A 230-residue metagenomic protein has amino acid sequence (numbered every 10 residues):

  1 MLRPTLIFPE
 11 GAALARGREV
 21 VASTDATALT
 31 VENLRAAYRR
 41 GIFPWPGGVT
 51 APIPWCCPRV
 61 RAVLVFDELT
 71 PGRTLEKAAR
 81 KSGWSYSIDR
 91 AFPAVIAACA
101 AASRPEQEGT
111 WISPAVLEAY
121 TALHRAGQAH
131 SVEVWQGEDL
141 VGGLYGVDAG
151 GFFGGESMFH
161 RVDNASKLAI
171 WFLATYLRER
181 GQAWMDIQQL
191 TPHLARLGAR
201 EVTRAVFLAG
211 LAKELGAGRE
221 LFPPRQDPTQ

Functional and structural regions predicted by a protein language model:
M1-Q230: N-acyltransferase acceptor-side catalytic subdomain
